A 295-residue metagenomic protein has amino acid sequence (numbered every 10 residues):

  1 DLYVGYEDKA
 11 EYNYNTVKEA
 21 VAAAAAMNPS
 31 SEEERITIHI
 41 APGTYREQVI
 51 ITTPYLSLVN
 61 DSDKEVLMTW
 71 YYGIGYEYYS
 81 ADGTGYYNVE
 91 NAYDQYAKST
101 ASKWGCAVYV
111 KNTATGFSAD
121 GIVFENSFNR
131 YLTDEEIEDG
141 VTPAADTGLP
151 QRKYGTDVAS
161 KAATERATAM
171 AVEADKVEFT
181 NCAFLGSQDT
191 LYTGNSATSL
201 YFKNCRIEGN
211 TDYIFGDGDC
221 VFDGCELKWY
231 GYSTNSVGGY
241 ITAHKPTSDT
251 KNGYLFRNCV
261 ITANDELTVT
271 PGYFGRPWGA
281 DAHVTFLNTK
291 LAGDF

Functional and structural regions predicted by a protein language model:
D1-F295: Sequence-level preference for short, compositionally simple segments enriched in small aliphatic or small polar residues
